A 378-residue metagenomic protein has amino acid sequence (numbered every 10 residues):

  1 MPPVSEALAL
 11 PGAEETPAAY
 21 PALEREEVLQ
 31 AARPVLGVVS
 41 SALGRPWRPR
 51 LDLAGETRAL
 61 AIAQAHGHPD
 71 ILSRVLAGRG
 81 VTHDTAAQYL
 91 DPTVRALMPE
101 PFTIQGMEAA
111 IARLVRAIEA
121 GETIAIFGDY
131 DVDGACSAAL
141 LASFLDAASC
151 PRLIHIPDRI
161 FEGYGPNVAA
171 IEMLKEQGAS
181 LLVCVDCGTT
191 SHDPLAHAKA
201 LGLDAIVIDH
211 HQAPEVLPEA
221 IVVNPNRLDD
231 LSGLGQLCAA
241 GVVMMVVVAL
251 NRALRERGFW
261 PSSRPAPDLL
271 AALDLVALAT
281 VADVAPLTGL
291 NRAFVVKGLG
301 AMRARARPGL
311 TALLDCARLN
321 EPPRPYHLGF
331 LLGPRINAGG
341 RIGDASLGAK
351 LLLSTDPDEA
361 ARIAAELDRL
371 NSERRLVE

Functional and structural regions predicted by a protein language model:
M1-S40: Acidic, low-complexity intrinsically disordered tails
L43, R50-R58, I62-A179, L201 (+1 more regions): Hydrophobic helix-and-loop "lid/oligomerization" segment in the mid-to-C-terminal part of catalytic domains
I126-F127, L182-C184, V207: Short catalytic-loop micro-motif centered on adjacent basic/acidic residues
D129-Y130, P157-I160, C187-G188, L203 (+3 more regions): Short, ordered loop/turn segments at secondary-structure junctions
V132-A138, Y164-G165, C184-P194, A239: Short glycine/serine/threonine-rich phosphate/pyrophosphate-binding segments that cradle anionic phosphate groups
S137-L141, H192-L201, P218-E219: Short Gly/Thr/Asp-enriched flexible loops that form oxyanion-binding sites at enzyme active sites
L140, V216-P261, A272-V281: Short alpha-helices
L195-I208, Q212-A213, V248: Catalytic PLP-binding core of fold-type I/II PLP enzymes
